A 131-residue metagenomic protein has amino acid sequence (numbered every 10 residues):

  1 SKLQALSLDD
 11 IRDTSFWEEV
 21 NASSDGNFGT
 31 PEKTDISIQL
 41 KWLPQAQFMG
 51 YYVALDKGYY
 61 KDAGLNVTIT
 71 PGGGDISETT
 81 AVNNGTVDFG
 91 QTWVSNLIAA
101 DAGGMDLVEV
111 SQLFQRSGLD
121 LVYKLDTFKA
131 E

Functional and structural regions predicted by a protein language model:
S1-T30: Segments of small-molecule ligand-sensing domains
T30, T34-E131: Short, glycine-/small- and polar/acidic-enriched structural segments that line small-molecule recognition paths
